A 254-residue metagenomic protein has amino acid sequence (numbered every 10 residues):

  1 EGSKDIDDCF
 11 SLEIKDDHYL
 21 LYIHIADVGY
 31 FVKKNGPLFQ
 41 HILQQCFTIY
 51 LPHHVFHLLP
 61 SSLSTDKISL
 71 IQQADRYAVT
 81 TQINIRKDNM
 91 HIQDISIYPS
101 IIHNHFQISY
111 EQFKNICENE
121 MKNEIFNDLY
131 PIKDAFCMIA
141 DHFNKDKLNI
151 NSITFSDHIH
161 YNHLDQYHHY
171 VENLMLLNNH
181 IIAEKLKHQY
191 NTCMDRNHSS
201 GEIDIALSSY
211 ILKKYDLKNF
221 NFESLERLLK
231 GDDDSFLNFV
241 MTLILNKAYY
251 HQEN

Functional and structural regions predicted by a protein language model:
E1-N254: Electropositive polyanion-binding surfaces
